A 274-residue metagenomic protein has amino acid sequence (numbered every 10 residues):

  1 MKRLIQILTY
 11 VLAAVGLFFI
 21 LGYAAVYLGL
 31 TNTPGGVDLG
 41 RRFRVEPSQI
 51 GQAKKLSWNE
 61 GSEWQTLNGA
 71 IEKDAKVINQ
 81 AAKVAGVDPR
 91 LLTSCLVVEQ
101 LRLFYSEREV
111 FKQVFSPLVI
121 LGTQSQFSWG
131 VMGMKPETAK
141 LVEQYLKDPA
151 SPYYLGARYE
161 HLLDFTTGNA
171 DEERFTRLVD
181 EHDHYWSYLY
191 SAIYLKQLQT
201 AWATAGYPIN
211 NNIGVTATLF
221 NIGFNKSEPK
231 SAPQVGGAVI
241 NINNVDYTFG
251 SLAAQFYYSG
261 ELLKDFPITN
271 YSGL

Functional and structural regions predicted by a protein language model:
M1-L274: Cell-wall glycan-active module
